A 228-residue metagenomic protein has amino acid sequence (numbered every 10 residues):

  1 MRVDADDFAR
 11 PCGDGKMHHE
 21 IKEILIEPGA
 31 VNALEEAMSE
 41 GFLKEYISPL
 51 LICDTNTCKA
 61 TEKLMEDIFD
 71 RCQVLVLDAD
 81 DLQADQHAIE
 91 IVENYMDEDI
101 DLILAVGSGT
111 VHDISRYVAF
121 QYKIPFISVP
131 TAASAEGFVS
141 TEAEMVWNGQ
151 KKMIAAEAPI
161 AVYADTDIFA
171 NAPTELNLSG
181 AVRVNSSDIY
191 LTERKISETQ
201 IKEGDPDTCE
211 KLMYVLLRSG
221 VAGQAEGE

Functional and structural regions predicted by a protein language model:
M1-L102, S179-V182: ATP/NTP phosphate-donor binding region
K22, Q121-A222: A glycine/threonine-rich phosphate-anchoring loop and its flanking beta-alpha core in nucleotide/phosphate-binding
I52-C53, G107, A164: Short beta-strand/turn micro-motifs composed of small residues that flank or help shape donor/cofactor-binding pockets
T57, D80-A84, T110, A133 (+1 more regions): Glycine-/small-residue-rich active-site loops that bind phosphorylated ligands and cofactors
T61-K63, I114-R116, F138-V139, P173-T174: Short glycine-/acidic-enriched loop or helix-start segments at secondary-structure transitions that form or flank
E98-V118, Y122-A132: A short, small-residue-rich loop immediately preceding and capping a beta-strand
